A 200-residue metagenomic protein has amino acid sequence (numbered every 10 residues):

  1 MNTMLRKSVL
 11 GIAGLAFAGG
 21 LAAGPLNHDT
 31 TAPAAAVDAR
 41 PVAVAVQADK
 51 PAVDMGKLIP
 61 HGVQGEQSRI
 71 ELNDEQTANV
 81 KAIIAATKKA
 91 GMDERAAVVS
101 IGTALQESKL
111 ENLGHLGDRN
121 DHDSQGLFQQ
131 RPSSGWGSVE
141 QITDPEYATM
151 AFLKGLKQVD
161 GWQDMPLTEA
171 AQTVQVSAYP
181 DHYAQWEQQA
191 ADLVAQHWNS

Functional and structural regions predicted by a protein language model:
M1-D29: Secretory targeting and sorting signals
L26-L72, S200: N-terminal low-complexity, Pro/Thr-rich disordered segments that flank secretion/membrane-targeting signals
D54-L105, K109, H197: Export/targeting segments at the very N-terminus of extracytoplasmic proteins
G62-I70, S108-P166, V176: Peptidoglycan-targeting cell-wall enzymes and recognition modules
T77-I84, A97-I101, L127, E146-L153 (+2 more regions): Extracytoplasmic/secreted envelope proteins and their assembly/folding machinery, especially bacterial periplasmic
A90-I101, N112-G117, G161-A171: Surface-exposed patches in mature extracellular/periplasmic domains of secreted proteins
G102-Q106, A170-T173, S177: Short acidic/histidine-centered micro-motifs embedded in hydrophobic/aromatic stretches that mark compact functional
Q172, V176-S200: Extracellularly exposed regions in secreted/surface proteins, prominently low-complexity, repeat-rich
